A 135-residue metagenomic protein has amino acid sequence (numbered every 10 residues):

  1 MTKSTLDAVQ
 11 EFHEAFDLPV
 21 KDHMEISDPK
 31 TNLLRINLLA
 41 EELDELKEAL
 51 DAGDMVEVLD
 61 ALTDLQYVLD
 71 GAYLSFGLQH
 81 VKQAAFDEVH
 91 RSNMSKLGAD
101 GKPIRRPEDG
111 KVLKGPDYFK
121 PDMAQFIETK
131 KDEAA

Functional and structural regions predicted by a protein language model:
M1-A135: Flexible "arm" and connector segments at domain edges
